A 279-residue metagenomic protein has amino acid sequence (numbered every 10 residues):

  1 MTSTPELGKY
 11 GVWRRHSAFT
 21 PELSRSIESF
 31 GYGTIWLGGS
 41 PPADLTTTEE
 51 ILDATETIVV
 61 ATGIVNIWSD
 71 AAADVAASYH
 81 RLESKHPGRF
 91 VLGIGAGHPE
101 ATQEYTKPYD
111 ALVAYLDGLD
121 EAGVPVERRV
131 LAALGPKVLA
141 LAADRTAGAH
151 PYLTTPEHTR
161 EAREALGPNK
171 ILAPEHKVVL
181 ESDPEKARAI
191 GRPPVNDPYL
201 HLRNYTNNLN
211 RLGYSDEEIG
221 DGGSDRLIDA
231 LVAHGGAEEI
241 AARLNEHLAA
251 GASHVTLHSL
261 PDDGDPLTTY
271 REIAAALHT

Functional and structural regions predicted by a protein language model:
M1-T279: Active-site-adjacent structural elements that line small-molecule/cofactor binding pockets in enzymes
